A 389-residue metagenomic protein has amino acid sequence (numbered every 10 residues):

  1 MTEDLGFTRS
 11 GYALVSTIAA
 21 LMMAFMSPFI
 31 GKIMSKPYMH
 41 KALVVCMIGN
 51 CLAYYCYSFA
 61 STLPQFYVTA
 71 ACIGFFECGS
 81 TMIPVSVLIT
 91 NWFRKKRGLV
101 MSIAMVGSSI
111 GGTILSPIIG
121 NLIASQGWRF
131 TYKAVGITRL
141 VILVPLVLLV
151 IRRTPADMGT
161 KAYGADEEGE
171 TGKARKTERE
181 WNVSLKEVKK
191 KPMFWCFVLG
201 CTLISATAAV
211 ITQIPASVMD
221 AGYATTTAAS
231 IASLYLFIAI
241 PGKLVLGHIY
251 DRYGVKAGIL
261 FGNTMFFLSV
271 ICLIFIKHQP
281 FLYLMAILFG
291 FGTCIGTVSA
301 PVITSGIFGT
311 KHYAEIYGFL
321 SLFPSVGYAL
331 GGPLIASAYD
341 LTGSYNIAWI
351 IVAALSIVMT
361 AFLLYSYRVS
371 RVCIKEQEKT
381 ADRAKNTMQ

Functional and structural regions predicted by a protein language model:
M1, K186-L246: Extracytoplasmic gate region of multi-pass secondary transporters
M1-T2, I33-M34, I114-Q126, T131 (+3 more regions): Interfacial helix-cap and linker-helix signal at transmembrane-aqueous boundaries of multi-pass secondary transporters
M26-Y38, K243-G254, Y339-D340: Helix-to-loop junctions at the C-terminal end of transmembrane segments in multipass secondary transporters
K41-Y55, A257-I271: Structural signature of the two symmetry-related core transmembrane helices
Q65-S80, T202, F281-I295: Hydrophobic core of transmembrane alpha-helices in multi-pass small-molecule transporters, especially MFS/SLC-type
G79-F93, I295-F308: Intracellular juxtamembrane helix-capping segments at the cytosolic ends of symmetry-related transmembrane helices
G112, I307-T342: A late C-terminal transmembrane helix in Major Facilitator Superfamily
Y132-L149, W349-S366: Symmetry-related core transmembrane helices of the 12-TM Major Facilitator Superfamily/SLC fold
